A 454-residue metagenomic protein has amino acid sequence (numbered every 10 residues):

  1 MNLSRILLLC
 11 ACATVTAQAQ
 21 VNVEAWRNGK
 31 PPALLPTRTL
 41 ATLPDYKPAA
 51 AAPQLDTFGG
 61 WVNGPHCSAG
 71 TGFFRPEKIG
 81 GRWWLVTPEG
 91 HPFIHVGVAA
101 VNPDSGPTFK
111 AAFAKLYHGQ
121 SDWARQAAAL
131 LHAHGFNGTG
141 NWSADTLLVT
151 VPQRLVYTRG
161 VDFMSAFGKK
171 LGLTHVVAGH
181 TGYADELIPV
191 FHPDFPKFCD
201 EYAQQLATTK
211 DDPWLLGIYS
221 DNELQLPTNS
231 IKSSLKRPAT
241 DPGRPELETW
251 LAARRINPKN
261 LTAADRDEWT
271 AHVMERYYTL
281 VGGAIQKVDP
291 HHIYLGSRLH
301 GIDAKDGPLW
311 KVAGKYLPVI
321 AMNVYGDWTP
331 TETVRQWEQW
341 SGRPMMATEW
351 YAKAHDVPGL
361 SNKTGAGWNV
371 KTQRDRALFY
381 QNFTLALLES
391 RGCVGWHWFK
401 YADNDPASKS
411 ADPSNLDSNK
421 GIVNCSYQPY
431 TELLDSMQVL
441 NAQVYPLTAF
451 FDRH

Functional and structural regions predicted by a protein language model:
M1-L9: Sec-dependent signal peptide recognition, specifically the positively charged N-region followed immediately by
L9-A19: Hydrophobic h-region of N-terminal signal peptides that target proteins for export in Gram-negative bacteria
V23-L155, G160, A166-G217, K259-N260 (+3 more regions): Active-site-adjacent substrate/metal-binding segments within catalytic domains of carbohydrate-active enzymes
A112-A114, L251-N382: Extracellular glycoside hydrolase catalytic/binding regions
G138, V156-T158, P213-Y219, H291-L295 (+3 more regions): Structural preference for beta-strand elements that scaffold enzyme active sites
G140-L147, F163-M164, Y219-Q225, R298-I302 (+2 more regions): Short, solvent-exposed turn/loop segments enriched in Gly/Ser/Thr/Pro and often Arg
L215-G217, D221-N222, W350, T364-V423: Substrate-binding cleft of secreted/luminal carbohydrate-active enzymes
L235-R244, E248, F399-H454: Aromatic-rich peripheral "rim/lid" segments of glycoside hydrolase catalytic domains that contact and position glycan
